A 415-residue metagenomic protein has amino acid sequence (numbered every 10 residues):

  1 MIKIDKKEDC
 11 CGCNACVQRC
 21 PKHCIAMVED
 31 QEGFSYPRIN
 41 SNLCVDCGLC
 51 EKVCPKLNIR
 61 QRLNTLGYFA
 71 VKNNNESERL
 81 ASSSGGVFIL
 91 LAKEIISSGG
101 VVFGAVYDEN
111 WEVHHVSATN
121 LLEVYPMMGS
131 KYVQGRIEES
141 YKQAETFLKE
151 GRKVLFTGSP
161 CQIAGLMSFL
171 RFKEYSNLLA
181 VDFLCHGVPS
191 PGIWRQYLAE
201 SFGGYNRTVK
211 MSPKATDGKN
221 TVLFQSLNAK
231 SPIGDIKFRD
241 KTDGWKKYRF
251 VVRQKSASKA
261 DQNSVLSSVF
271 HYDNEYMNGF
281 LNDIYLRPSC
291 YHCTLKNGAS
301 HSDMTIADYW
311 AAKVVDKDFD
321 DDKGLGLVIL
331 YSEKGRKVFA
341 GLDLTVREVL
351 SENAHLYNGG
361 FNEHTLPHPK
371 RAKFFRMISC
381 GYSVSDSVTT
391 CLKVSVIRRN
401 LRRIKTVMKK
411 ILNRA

Functional and structural regions predicted by a protein language model:
M1-K7, R38-N42, D273-L281: Short, intrinsically disordered, charge-biased short linear motifs at domain edges
I2-I4, A15-R38, L49-T65, D303-M304: Iron-sulfur cluster-binding cysteine motifs and their immediate structural context in ferredoxin-like electron-transfer
K6-C10, N40, S77-A81: Short, N-terminal intrinsically disordered low-complexity segments that are rich in Pro/Gly and polar/charged residues
E8-H23, V45-L57, S159-G165, Y285-G298: Local cysteine-cluster metal-coordination motifs and their immediate loop/turn environment, predominantly Fe-S cluster
C11, A15, E32, V45 (+4 more regions): Generic alpha-helix structural propensity
D30, N42, A105-Y107: Acidic/polar N-terminal loop/beta-strand segments that form early-domain functional surfaces
Q61-A415: Iron-sulfur-associated redox domains of electron-transfer enzymes in respiratory and anaerobic energy metabolism
